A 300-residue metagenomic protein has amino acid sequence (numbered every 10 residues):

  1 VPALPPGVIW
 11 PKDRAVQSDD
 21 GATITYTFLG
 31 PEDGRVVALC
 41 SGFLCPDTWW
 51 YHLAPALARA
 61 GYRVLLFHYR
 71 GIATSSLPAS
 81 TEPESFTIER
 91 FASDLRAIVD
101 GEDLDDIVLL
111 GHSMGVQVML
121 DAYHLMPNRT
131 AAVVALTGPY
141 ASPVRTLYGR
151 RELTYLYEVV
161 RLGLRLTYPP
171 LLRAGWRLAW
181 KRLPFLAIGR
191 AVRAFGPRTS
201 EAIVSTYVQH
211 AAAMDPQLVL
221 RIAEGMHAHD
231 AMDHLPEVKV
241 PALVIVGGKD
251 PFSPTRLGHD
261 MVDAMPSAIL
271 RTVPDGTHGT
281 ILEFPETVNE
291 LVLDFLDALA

Functional and structural regions predicted by a protein language model:
A22, T27-S80: Conserved HGGG/HGGXW glycine-rich cap/lid loop of the alpha/beta-hydrolase fold
A38-G42, H112, V246: The conserved beta1-alpha1 loop
R59, L66-M114, E290: Active-site loop/oxyanion-hole signature of alpha/beta-hydrolase fold enzymes
H124, T130-A174: Flexible "cap/lid" loop of the alpha/beta hydrolase fold
V144, P169-E237: Conserved alpha/beta-hydrolase catalytic His-Asp/Glu region
V238, V244-V246: Short beta-strand/loop motif that positions the catalytic acidic residue of the alpha/beta-hydrolase fold
G248-S253: Acidic catalytic loop of the alpha/beta-hydrolase fold
V273-N289: Catalytic histidine-centered segment of alpha/beta-hydrolase-like enzymes
